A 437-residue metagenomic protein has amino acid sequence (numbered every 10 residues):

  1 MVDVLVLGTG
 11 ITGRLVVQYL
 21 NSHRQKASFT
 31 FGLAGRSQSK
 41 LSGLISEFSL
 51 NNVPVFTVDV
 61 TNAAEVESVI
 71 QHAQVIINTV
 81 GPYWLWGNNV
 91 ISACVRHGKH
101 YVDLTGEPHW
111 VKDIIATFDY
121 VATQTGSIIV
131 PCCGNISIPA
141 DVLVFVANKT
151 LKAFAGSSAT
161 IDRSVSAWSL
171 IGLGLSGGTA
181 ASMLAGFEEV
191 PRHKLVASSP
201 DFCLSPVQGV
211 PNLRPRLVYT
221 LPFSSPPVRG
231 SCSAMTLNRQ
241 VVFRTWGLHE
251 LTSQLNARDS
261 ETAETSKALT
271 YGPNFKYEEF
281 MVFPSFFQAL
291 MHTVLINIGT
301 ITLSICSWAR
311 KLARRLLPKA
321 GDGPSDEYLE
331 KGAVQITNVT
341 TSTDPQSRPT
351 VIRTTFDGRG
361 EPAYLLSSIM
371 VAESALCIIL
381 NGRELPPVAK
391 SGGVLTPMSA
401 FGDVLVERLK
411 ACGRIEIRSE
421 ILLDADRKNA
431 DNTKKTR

Functional and structural regions predicted by a protein language model:
D3-H23: N-terminal Rossmann NAD(P)H-binding glycine-rich loop of SDR-like oxidoreductase domains
G13, G126, K149-R437: C-terminal catalytic/substrate-binding lobe primarily of soluble NAD(P)-dependent oxidoreductases
F29-G32: Conserved beta-strand positions in the Rossmann-like core of class I SAM-dependent methyltransferases
A34-Q38, D59-V60: N-terminal Rossmann-fold cofactor-binding loop
L44-N51: Short, conserved SAM-binding/catalytic segment of Class I S-adenosyl-L-methionine-dependent methyltransferases
T57-A73, T79-L85: Conserved Rossmann-fold cofactor-binding substructure of NAD(P)-dependent oxidoreductases
P82, A93-V111: ADP-ribose/adenylate-binding Rossmann-like module
T105-S127: Rossmann-fold NAD(P)-binding glycine/threonine-rich loop
